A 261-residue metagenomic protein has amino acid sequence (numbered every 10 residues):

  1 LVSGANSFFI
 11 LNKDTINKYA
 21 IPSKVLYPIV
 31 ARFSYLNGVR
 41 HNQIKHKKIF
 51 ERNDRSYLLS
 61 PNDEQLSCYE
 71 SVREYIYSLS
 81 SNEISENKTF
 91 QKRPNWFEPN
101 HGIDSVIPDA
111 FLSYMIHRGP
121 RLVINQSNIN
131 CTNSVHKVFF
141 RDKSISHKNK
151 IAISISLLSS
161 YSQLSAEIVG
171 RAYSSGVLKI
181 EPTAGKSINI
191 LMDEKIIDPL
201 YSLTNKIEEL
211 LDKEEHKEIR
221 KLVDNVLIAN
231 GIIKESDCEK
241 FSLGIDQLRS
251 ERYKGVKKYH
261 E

Functional and structural regions predicted by a protein language model:
L1-A5, S71, E194-E261: Non-catalytic DNA-recognition/assembly elements of restriction-modification systems
L1-S202, E209: Polybasic, glycine- and aromatic-enriched phosphate-binding surface used to engage nucleic acids
